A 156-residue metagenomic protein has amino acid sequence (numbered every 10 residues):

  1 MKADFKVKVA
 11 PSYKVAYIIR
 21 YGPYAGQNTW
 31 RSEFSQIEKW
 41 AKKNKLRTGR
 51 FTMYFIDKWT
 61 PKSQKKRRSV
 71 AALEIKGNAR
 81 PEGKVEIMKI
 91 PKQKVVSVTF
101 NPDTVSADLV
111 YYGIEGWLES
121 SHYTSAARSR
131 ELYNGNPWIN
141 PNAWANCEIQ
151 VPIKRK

Functional and structural regions predicted by a protein language model:
M1-K156: A solvent-exposed interaction/effector surface
